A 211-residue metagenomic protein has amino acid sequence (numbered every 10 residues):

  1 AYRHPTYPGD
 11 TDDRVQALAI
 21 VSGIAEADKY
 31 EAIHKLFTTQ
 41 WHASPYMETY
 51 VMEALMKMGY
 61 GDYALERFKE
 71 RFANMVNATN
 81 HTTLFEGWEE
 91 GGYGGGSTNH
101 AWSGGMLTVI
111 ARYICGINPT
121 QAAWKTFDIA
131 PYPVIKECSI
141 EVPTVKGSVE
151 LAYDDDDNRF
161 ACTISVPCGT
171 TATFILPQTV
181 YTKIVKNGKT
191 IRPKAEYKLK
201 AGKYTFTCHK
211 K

Functional and structural regions predicted by a protein language model:
A1-G95, K198-K203: Catalytic cores of carbohydrate-active enzymes
D62-K211: Non-catalytic C-terminal accessory modules of carbohydrate-active enzymes
